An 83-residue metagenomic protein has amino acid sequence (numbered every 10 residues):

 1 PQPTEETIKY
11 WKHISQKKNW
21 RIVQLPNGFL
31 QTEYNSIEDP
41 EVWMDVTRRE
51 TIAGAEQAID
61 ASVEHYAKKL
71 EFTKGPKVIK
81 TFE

Functional and structural regions predicted by a protein language model:
P1-E38, D45, E56, D60-E83: Short N-terminal "domain-start" leader segments that mark the transition from disordered tails or signal peptides into
